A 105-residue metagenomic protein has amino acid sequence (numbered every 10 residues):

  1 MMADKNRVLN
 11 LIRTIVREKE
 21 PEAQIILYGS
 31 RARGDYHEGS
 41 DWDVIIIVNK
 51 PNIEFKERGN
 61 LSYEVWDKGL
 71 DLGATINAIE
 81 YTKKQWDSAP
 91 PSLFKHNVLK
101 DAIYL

Functional and structural regions predicted by a protein language model:
M1-Q24, A32-G34, E38, N49-L105: Catalytic core of pol beta-like nucleotidyltransferases
W42-I47: Short beta-strand->loop micro-motif that forms the acidic, two-metal-ion catalytic signature in nucleotide-processing
